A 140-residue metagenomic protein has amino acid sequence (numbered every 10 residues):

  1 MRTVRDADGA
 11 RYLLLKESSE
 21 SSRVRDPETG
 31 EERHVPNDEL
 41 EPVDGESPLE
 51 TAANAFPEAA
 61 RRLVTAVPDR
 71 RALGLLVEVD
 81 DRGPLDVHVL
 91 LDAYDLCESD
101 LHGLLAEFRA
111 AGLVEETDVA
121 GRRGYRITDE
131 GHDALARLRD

Functional and structural regions predicted by a protein language model:
M1-F56: DNA-contacting interfaces and partner/effector-binding or oligomerization modules in DNA-centric proteins
L49-G74, G103: Short alpha-helical segments that sit at the start of domains
P68, V77-D81, R139: Short, locally clustered residues in the helix-turn-helix/winged-helix DNA-binding domain
L75, R82-Y94: Short acidic, hydrophobic short linear motifs in intrinsically disordered regions
D95-A110: Short amphipathic alpha-helical interaction segments
R109-V119: A short, conserved structural fragment
G121-T128: Minor-groove-contacting beta-hairpin "wing" of winged helix-turn-helix DNA-binding domains
E130-D140: Short, amphipathic alpha-helical interaction segments positioned at domain boundaries
